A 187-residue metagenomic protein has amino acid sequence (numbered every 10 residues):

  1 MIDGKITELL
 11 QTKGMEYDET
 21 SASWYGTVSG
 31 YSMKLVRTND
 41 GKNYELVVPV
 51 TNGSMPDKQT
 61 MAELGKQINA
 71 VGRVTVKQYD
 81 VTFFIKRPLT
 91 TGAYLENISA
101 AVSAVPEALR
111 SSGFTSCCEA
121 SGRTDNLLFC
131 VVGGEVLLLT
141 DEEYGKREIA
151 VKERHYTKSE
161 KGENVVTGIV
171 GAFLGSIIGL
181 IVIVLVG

Functional and structural regions predicted by a protein language model:
M1-I68: Short Lys/Arg-enriched alpha/beta "domain-start" segment
M15-Y17, A70-K77, F129: Short, exposed beta-strand/loop patches in secreted or surface proteins that constitute
T60-V71, D80-T115: Ampiphathic alpha-helical segments that act as solvent-exposed interaction surfaces
C117-S121, T140-E143: Short cysteine-rich clusters marking metal-coordination/redox-active sites
R123-L127, E148: Short functional micro-motifs and their immediate structural scaffolds
L128-L138: Short linker/helix segments within small regulatory modules
E142-K158: Short metal-binding segments enriched for Cys and/or His
K161-G187: Core alpha-helical transmembrane segments of integral membrane proteins
